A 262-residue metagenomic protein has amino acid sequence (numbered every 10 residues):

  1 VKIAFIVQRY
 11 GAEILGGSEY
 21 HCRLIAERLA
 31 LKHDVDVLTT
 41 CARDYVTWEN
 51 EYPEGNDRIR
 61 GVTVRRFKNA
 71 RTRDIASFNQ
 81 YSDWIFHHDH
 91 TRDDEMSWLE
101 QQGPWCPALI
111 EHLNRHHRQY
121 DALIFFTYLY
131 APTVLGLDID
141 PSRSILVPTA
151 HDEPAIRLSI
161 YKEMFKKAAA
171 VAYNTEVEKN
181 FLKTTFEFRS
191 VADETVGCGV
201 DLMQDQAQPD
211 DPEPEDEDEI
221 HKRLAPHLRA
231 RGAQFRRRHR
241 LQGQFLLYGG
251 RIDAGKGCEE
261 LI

Functional and structural regions predicted by a protein language model:
V1-K68, R118: N-terminal subdomain of nucleotide-sugar transferases
A4, I220-H221, R240-K256, I262: Conserved donor-binding/catalytic core segment of Leloir-type glycosyltransferases
G11-I14, D201-Q204, R251-G255: Nucleotide-sugar-dependent glycosyltransferase donor-binding/catalytic pocket residues
G17, F181, K256-E260: Active-site helix-initiating loop/hinge in glycosyltransferases
C22, L29, L246, L261-I262: A structural motif in glycosyltransferase catalytic domains
T40-H117: A conserved catalytic-core segment of Leloir-type glycosyltransferases
W98-H112, Y120-S142, E153: An aromatic- and histidine-rich active-site surface loop
R143-P154, Y161-R236, L241, Y248: Donor nucleotide-sugar binding/catalytic pocket of nucleotide-sugar-dependent glycosyltransferases
